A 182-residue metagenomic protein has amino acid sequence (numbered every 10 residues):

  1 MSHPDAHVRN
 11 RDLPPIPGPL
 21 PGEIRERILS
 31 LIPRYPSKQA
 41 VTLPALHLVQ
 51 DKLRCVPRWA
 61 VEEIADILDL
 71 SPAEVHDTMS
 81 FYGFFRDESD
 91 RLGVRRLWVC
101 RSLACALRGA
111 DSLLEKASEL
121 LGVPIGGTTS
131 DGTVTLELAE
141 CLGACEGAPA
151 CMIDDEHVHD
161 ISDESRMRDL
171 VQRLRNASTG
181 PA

Functional and structural regions predicted by a protein language model:
M1-A182: Signature of N-terminal electron-transfer/Fe-S-associated modules in redox systems
